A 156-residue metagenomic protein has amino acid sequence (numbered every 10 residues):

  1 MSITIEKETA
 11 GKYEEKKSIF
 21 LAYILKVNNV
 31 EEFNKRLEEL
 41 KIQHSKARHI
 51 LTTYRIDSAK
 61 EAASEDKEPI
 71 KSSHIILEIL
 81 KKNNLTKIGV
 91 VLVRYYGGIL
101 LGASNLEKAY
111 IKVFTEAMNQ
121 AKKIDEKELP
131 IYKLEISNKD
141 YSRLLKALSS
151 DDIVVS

Functional and structural regions predicted by a protein language model:
M1-I70: C-terminal regulatory domains involved in ligand/effector binding and gene-expression control
R55, T86-Y96: Glycine- and acidic-rich phosphate- and metal-coordinating loops
A59, E68-L85: Positively charged, aromatic-enriched nucleic acid-contacting surfaces
L101: Short Cys/His-based metal-binding microdomains
N105-E107: Conserved structured catalytic cores and adjacent interaction surfaces of nucleotide-binding/hydrolyzing enzymes
A109-A121: Stable alpha-helical structural segments in soluble proteins, enriched in small hydrophobic residues
K123-N138: Short glycine-/aliphatic-rich beta-strand segments at the starts of folded cytosolic domains
E135-V155: Short amphipathic alpha-helix segments
